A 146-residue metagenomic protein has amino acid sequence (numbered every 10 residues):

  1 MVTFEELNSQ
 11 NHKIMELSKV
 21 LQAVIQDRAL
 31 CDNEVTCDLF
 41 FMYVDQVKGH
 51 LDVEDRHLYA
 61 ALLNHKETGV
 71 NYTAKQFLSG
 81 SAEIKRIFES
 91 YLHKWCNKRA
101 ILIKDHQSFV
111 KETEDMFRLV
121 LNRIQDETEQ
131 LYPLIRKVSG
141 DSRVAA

Functional and structural regions predicted by a protein language model:
M1-A146: Small-residue-biased structural context
